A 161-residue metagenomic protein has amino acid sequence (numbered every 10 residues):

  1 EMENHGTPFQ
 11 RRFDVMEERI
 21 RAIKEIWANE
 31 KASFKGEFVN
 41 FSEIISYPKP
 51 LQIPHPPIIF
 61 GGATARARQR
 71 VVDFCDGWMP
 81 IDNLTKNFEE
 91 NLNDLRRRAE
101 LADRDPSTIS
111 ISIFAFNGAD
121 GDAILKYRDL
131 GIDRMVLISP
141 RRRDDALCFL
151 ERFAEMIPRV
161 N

Functional and structural regions predicted by a protein language model:
E1-N161: Active-site-adjacent structural elements that line small-molecule/cofactor binding pockets in enzymes
